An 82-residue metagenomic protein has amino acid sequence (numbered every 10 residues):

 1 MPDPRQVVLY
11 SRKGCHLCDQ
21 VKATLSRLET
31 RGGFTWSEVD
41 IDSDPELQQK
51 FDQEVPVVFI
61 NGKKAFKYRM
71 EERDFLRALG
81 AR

Functional and structural regions predicted by a protein language model:
M1-R27: Local sequence-structure signature of Cys/Sec-based thiol-disulfide redox active-site neighborhoods
Q20, E46, D74-F75: Residue-level recognition of oxygen-bearing side chains
E29-G33: Short helix-capping segments at alpha-helix termini
F34-P45: Thiol-based oxidoreductase modules, predominantly thioredoxin-like and allied folds used for disulfide exchange
D52-V58: Structural micro-motif
I60-R82: Non-catalytic, surface beta->alpha helical segment in thiol-disulfide oxidoreductase systems
